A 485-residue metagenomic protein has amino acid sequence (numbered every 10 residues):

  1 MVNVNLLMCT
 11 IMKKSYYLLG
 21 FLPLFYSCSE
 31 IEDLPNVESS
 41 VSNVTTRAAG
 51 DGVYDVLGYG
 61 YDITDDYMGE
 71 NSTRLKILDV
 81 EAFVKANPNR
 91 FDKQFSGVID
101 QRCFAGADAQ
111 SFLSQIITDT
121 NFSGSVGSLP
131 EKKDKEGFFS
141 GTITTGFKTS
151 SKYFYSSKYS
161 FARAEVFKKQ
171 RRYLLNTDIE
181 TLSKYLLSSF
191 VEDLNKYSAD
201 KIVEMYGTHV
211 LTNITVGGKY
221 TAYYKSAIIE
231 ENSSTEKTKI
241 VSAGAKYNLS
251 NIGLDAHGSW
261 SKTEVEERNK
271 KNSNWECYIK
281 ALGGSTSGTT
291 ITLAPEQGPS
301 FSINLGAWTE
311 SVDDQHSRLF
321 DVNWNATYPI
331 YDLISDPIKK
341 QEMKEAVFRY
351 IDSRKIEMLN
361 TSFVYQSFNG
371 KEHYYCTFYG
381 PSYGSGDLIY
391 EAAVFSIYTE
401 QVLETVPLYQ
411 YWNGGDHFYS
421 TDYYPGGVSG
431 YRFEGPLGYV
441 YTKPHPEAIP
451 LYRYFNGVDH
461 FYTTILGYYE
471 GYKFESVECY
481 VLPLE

Functional and structural regions predicted by a protein language model:
V2-N3, C9-S15: Positively charged n-region of N-terminal signal peptides that target proteins for export
N3-N5, S42-T45, Y54-L57, T64 (+5 more regions): N-terminal non-cleavable signal-anchor helices
I11-M12, R47, F378, E400: N-terminal compositionally biased, intrinsically disordered segments and leader/signal-like regions
S15-P23: Sec-dependent signal peptide hydrophobic core
Y26-S27: C-terminal motif of bacterial Sec signal peptides marking the signal peptidase cleavage site
E30: Short, conserved catalytic or interaction motifs in soluble domains
L34-N360: Membrane-permeabilization and membrane-interfacing ectodomains
L359-E485: Extracellular glycan-binding segments that recognize GlcNAc-based cell-wall polysaccharides
